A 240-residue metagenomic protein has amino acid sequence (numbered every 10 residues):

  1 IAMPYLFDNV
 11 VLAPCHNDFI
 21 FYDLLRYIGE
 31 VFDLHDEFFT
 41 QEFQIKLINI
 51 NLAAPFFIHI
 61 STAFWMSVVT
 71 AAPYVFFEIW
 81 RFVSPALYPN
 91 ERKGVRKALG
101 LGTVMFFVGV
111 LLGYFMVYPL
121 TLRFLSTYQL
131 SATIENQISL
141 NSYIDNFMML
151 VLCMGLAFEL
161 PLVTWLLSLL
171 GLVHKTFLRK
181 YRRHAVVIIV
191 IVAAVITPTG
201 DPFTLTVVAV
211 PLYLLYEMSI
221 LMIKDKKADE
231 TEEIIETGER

Functional and structural regions predicted by a protein language model:
I1-R240: Membrane topogenic/interface segments and analogous intrinsically disordered interaction regions
